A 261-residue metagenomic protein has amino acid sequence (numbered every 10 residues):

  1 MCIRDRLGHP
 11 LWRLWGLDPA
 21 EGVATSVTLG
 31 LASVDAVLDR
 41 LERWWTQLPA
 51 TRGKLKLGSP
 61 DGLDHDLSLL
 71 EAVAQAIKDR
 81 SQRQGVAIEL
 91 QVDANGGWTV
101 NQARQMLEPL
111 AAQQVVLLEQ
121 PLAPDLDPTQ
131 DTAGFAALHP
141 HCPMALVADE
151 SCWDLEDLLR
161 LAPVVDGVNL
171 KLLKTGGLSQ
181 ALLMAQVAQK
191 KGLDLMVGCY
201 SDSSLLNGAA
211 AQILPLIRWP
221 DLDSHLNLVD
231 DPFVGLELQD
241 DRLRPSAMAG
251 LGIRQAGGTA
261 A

Functional and structural regions predicted by a protein language model:
M1-L90, N95-G97, N101-R104, E108-A112 (+1 more regions): N-terminal capping/lid subdomain adjacent to the active-site entrance of alpha/beta enzymes
L29, E150, C199, D223 (+1 more regions): Residues at the C-termini of beta-strands that transition into short coil/loop
L57-G208, Q212-L214, D230-D241: Catalytic core of soluble alpha/beta enzymes
I217-D221: Short helix/strand-capping turn motifs
